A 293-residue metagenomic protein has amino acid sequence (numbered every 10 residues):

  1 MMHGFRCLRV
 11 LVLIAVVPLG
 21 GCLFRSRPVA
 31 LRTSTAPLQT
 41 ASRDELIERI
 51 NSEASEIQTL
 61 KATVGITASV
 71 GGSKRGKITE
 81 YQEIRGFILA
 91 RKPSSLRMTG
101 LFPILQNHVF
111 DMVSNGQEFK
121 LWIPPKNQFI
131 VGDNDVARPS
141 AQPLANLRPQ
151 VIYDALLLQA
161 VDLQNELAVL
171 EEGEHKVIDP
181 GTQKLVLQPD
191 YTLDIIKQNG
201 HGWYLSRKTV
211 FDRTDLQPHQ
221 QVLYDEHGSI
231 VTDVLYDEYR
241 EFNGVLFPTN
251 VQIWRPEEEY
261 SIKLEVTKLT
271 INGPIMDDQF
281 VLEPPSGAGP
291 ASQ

Functional and structural regions predicted by a protein language model:
M1-C22: Sec-dependent bacterial lipoprotein signal peptides
C22-E83, S292-Q293: N-terminal leader/targeting segments and the immediate start of mature chains
F24-S26, P93-D154: An acidic-aromatic
R49, R85-A90, M112, L235-E241: Extended lipid/amphipathic-ligand handling interfaces
A62, M98-T99, F119, I152 (+4 more regions): Buried hydrophobic packing residues in well-ordered domains
V64-I66, K92-S94, G100-I104, G116 (+5 more regions): A mature extracytoplasmic/lumenal domain signature
I66-F110: Post-signal peptide N-terminal segment of secreted/secretory-pathway proteins
V169-S292: Gly/Pro-enriched, hydrophobic low-complexity segments that function as extracytoplasmic propeptides/linkers
